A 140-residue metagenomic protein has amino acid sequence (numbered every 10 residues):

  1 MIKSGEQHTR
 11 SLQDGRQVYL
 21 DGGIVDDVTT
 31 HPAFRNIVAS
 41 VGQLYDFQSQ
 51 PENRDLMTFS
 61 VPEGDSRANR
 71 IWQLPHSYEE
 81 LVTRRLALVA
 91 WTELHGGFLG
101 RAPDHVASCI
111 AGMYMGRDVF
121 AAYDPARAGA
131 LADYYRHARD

Functional and structural regions predicted by a protein language model:
M1-E63: Acidic/polar, glycine-rich intrinsically disordered N-terminal extensions of enzymes
L56-D140: Glycine-rich flavin
